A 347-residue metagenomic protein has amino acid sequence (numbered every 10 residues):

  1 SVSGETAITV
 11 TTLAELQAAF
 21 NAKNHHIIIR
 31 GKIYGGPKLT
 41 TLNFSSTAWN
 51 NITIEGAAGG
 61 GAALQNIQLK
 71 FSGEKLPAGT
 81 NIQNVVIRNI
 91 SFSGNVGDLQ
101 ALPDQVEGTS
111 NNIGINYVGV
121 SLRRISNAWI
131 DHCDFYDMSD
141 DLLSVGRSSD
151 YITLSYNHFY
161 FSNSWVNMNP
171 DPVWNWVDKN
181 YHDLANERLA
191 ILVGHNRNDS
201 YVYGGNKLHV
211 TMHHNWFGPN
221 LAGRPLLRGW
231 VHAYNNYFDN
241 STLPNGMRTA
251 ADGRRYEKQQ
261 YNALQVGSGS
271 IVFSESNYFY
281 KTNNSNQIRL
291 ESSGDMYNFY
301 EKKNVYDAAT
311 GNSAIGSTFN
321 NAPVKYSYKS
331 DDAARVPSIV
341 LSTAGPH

Functional and structural regions predicted by a protein language model:
S1-I28: Acidic Gly/Asp/Thr-rich repetitive segments characteristic of extracellular carbohydrate-active and adhesion proteins
Q17-N24, Y34-E55, A62-R88, G94-I125: Extracellular beta-strand-rich solenoid/capping regions of secreted or surface-exposed proteins that bind or remodel
I29, G56, N66, F71 (+8 more regions): Extracellular beta-strand solenoids
N50-N51, E55-G56, T80-V96, R124-D137 (+5 more regions): Right-handed parallel beta-helix
Q68-K70, G119, L142, W165-V166 (+6 more regions): Structural detector of coil-to-beta-strand junctions
D140-S148: Extracellular-facing segments of soluble proteins and assemblies that are Gly/Ser/Thr-biased and enriched in aromatics
L226-H347: Extracellular beta-rich repeat passengers
